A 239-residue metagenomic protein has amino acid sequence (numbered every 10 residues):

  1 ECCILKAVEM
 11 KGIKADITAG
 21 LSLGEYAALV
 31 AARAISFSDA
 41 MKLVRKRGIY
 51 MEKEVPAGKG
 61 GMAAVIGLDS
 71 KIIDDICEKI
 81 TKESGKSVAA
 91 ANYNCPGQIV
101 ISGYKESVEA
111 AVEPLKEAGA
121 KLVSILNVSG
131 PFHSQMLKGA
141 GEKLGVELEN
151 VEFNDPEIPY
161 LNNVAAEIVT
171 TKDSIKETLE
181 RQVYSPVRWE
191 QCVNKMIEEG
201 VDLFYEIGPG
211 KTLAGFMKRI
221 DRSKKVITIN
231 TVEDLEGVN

Functional and structural regions predicted by a protein language model:
E1-I73, L203-E233: FabD-like malonyl-/acyl-CoA
C2-I13, E152-N239: Acyltransferase/transacylase module recognition
A32-Y184: Alpha/beta catalytic cores of group-transfer enzymes, especially the acyltransferase/condensing modules of polyketide
